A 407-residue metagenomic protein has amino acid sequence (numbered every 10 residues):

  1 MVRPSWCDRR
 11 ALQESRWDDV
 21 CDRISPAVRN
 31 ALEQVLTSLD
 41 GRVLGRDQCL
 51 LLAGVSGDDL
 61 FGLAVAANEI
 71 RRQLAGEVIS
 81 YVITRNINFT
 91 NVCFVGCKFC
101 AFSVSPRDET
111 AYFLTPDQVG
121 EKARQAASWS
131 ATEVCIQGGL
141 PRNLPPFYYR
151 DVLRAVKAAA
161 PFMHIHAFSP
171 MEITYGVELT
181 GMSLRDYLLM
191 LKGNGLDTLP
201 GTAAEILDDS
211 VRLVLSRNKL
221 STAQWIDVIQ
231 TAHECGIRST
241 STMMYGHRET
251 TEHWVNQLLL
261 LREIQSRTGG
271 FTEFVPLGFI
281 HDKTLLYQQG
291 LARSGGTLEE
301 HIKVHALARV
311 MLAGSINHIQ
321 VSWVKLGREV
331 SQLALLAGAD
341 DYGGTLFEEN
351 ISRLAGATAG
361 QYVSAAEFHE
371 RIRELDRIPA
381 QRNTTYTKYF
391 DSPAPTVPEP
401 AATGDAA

Functional and structural regions predicted by a protein language model:
M1-D58, L74, A127, L259 (+1 more regions): Auxiliary Fe-S-binding modules of radical SAM enzymes
Q34, P106-E263: Conserved Radical SAM active-site core
G41, A67, C97, I136 (+5 more regions): Conserved, mostly hydrophobic/aromatic
L51-G54, R85-N86, G138-R142, Y245-R248 (+1 more regions): Conserved short loop/turn motifs at secondary-structure junctions
G54, R85, R107-T110, Q137-F147 (+3 more regions): Glycine-rich, proline-tolerant flexible connector loops at the mouths of alpha/beta enzymes
G62-P106, A111-Q137, L199: N-terminal pre-triad scaffold of radical SAM enzymes
I79-I83, C93, C100-R107, L153-A158 (+2 more regions): Mobile, glycine- and charge-enriched loop segments and immediately flanking short secondary-structure elements within
I79-R85, V134, I165-S169, L199-G201 (+4 more regions): Hydrophobic faces of well-ordered beta-strands that scaffold small-molecule active sites in alpha/beta enzyme cores
